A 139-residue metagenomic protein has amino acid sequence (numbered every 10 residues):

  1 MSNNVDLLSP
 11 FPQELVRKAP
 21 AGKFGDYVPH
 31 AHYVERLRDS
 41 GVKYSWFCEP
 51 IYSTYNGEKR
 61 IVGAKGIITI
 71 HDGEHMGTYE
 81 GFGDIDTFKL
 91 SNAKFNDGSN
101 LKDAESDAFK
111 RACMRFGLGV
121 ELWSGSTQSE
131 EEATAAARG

Functional and structural regions predicted by a protein language model:
M1-A31: N-terminal, Lys/Arg- and Ser/Thr-rich interaction peptides
S2-N3, K18, E130-G139: Interfaces that engage single-stranded nucleic acids at replication/repair/recombination sites
A31-A137: Positively charged, aromatic-enriched nucleic acid-contacting surfaces
